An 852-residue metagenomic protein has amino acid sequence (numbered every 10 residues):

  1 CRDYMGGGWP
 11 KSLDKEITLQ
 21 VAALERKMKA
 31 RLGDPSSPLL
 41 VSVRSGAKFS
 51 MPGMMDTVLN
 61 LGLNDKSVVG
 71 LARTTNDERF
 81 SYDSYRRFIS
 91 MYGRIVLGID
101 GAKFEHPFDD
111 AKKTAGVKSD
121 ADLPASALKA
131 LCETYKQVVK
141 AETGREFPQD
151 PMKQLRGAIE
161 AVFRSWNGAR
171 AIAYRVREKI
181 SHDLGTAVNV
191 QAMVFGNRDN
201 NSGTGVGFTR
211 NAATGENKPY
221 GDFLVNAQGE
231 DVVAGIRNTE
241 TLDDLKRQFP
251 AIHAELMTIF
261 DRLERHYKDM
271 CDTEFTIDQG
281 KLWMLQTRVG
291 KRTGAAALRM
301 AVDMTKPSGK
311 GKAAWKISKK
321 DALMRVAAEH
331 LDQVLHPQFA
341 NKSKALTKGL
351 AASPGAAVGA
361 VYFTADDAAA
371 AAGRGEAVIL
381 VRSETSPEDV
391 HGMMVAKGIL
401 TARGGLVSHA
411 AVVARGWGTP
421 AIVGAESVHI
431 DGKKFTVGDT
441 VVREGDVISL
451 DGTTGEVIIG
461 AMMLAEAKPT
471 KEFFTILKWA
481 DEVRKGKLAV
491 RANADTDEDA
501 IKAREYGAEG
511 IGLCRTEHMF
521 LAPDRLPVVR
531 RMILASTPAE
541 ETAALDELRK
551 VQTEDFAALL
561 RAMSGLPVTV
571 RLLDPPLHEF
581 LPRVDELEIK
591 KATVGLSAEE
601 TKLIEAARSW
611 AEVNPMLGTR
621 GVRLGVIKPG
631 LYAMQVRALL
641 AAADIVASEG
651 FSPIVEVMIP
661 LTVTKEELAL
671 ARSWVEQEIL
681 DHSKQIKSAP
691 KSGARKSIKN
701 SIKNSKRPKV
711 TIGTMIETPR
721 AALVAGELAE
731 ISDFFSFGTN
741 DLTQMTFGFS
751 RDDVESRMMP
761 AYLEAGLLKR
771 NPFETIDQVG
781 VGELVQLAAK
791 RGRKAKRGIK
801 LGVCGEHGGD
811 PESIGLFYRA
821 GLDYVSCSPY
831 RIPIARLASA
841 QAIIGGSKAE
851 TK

Functional and structural regions predicted by a protein language model:
C1-K342, E376-I379, S386-E388, K397 (+11 more regions): Nucleotide/phosphate-binding sheet-loop regions of phosphoryl- and nucleotidyl-transfer enzymes
R44-S45, P469, W479-K852: Conserved alpha/beta-domain cores
N189, Y362, I379-V381, L400 (+3 more regions): Structural motif
L285-T287, R443-N493, D499: C-terminal domain-closing interface element
K306-A396, E456-V457, A461-M462, F473 (+2 more regions): Protease-associated
V381-S383, A402, G424, N493 (+2 more regions): Structural motif
K397-R403, A421, G802: A short, small-residue-rich loop immediately preceding and capping a beta-strand
V423-T436: Glycine/threonine-rich beta-strand-loop-alpha-helix active-site module that forms ligand/phosphate-binding
